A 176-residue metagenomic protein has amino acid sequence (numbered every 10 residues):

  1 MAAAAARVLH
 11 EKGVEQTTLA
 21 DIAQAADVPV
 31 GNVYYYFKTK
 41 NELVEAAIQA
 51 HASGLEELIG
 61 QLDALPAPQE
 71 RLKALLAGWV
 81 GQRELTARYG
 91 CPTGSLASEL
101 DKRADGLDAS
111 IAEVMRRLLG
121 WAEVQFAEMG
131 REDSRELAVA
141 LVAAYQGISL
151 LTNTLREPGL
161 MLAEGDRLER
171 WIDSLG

Functional and structural regions predicted by a protein language model:
M1-A6, I22, A47-H51, L55 (+1 more regions): Generic hydrophobic, amphipathic alpha-helix propensity
M1-L9, W79, Y145: Short hydrophobic clusters on alpha-helical segments that form packing/core surfaces in small helical domains
A4-E42, A46: Helix-turn-helix
A6, E45, E56, G60 (+4 more regions): Solvent-exposed, non-membrane alpha-helical residues enriched in polar/charged side chains
A46-Q49, I59-Y89, A138-L141: Hydrophobic alpha-helical connector segments
E57, K73-G120: Short secondary-structure transition hinges
T93, A104-R117, A127-G176: Hydrophobic/aromatic-rich alpha-helical bundle segments in the mid-to-C-terminal region
